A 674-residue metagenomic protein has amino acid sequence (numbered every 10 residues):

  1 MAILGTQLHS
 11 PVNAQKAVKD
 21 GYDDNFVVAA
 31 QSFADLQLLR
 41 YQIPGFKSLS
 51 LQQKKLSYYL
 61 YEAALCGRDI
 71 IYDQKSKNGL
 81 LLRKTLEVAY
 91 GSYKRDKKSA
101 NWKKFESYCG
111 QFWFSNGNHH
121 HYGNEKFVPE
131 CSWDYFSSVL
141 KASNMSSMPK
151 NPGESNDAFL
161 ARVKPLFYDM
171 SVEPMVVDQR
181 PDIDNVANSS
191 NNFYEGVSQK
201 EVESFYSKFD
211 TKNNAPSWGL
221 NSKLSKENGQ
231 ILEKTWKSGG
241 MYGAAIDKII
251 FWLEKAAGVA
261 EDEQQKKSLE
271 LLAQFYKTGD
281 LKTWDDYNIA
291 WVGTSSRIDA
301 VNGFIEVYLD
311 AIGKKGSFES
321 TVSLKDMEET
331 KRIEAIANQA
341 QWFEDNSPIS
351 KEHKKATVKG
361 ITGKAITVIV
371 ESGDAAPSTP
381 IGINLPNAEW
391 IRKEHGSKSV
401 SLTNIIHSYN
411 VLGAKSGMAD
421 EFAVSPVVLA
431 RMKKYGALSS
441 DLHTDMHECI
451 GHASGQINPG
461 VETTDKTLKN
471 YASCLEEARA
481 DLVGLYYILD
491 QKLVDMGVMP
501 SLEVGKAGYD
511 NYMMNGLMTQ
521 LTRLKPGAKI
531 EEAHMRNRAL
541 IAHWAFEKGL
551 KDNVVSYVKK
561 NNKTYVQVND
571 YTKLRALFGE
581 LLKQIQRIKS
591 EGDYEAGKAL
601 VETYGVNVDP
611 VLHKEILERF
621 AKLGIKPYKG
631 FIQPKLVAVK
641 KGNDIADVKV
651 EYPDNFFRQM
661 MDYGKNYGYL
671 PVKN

Functional and structural regions predicted by a protein language model:
M1-G21: Bacterial Sec-dependent N-terminal signal peptides
D20-T85: N-terminal-proximal low-complexity accessory segments that begin disordered and transition into the first
S50, D262, S473-D490: An active-site-proximal "capping" alpha-helix that borders the catalytic cofactor pocket
I71, L485-I588: Long, well-structured alpha-helical subdomains associated with metal-dependent extracellular/ecto-lumenal hydrolases
S107-S225, L232-A430, G436: Contiguous, non-catalytic segments that form substrate-binding/exosite surfaces or channel walls
A437-I450: Short alpha-helix carrying the canonical HExxH Zn2+-binding catalytic motif
G455-A478: Post-HEXXH active-site segment of zinc metalloproteases
D570-N674: Extended, compositionally biased alpha-helical segments that mediate assembly or anchoring
